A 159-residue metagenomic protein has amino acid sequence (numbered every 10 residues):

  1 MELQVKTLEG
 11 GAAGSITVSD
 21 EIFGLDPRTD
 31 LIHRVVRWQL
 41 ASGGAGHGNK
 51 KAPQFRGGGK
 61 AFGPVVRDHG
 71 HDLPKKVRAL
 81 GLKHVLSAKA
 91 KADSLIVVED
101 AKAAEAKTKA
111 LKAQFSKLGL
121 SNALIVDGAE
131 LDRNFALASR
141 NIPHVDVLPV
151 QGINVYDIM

Functional and structural regions predicted by a protein language model:
M1-G44, G63-M159: Extended polybasic, low-complexity segments that bind anionic RNA or targeting/receptor surfaces
A45, K50-V65: Glycine/serine-rich anion-binding loops at beta->alpha junctions that coordinate negatively charged ligand groups
